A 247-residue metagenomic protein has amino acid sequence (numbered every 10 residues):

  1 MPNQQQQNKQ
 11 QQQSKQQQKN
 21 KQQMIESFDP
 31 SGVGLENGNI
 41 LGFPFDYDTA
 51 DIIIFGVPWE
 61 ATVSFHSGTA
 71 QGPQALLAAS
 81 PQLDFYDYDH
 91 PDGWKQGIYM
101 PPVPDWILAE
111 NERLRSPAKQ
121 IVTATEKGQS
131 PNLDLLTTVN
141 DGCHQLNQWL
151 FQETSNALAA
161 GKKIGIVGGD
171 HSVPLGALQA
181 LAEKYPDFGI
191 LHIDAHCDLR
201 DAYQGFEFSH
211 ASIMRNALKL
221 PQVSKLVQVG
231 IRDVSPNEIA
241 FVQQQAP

Functional and structural regions predicted by a protein language model:
P2-Q23: Intrinsically disordered, low-complexity repeat/linker tracts enriched for polar/charged residues
K21-P247: Conserved alpha-helical scaffold segments that buttress catalytic/binding sites
